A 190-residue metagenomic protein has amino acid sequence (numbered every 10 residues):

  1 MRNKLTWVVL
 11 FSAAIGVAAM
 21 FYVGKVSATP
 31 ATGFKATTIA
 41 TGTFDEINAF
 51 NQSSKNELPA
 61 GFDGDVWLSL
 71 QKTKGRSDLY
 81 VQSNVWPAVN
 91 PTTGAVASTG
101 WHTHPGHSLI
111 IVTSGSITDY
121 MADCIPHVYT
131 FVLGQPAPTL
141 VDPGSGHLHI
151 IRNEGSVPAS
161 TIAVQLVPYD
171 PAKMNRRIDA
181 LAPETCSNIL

Functional and structural regions predicted by a protein language model:
M1-L10: N-terminal Sec-pathway targeting helices
V9-M20: Hydrophobic membrane-insertion alpha-helices, especially the h-region of bacterial N-terminal signal peptides
M20-Y80, V128-V132, T139, R177-L190: A short, N-terminal "cap"/entry segment at the start of jelly-roll beta-barrel domains of the cupin/DSBH fold
Y80-H104, V132-L140: Conserved short histidine dyad/triad with adjacent acidic residue
W101, D119-Y120, V141, H147-G155: Short beta-strand His + acidic residue motifs that chelate non-heme Fe in jelly-roll/DSBH and cupin folds
P105-I125: Glycine- and acidic-residue-biased ligand/ion/polar-headgroup-sensing regions
M121-G146: Short acidic-glycine-tyrosine-enriched beta hairpin
I150-L190: Double-stranded beta-helix
